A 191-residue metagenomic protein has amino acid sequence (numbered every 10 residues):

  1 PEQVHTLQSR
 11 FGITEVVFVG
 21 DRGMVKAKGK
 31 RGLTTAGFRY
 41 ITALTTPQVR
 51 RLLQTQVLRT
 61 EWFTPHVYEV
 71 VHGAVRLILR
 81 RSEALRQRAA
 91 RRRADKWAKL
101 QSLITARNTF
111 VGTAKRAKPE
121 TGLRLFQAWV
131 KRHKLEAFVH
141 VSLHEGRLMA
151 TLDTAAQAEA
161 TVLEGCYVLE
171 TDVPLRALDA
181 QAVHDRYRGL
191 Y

Functional and structural regions predicted by a protein language model:
P1-Y191: Anion-binding and metal-coordination hotspots
